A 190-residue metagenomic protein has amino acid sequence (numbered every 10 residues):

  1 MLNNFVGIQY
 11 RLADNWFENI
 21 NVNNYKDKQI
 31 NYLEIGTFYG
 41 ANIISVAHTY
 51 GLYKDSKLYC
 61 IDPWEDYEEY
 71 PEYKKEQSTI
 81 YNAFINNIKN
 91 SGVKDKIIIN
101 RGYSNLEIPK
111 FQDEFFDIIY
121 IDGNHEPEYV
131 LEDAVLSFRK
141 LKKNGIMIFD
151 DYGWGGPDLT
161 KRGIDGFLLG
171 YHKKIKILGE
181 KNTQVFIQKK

Functional and structural regions predicted by a protein language model:
M1-K190: A short alpha-helical cap/connector motif
